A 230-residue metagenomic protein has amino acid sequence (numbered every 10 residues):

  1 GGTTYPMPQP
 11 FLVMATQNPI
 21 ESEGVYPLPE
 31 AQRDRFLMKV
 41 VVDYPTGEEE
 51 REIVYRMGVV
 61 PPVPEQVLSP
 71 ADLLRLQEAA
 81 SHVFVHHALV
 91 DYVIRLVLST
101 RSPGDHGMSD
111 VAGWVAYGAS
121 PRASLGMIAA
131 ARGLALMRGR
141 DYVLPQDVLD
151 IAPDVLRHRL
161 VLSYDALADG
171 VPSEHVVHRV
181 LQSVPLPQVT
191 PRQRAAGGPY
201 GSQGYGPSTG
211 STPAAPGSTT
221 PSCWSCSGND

Functional and structural regions predicted by a protein language model:
G1-V83, R132-M137: Canonical AAA+ ATPase core
P10, R33, E50, V90 (+5 more regions): Alpha-helical structural signal
E21-G24, V41, Y55-G58, S81-F84 (+7 more regions): Signal for well-folded cores of large energy- and translation-related assemblies
T46, E50, D72, L89 (+2 more regions): Alpha-helical structural motif
Y55-V143: AAA+ P-loop NTPase domains with strong preference for DNA replication initiators and clamp-loader complexes
D105-D230: C-terminal engagement/docking regions of AAA+ P-loop ATPases
